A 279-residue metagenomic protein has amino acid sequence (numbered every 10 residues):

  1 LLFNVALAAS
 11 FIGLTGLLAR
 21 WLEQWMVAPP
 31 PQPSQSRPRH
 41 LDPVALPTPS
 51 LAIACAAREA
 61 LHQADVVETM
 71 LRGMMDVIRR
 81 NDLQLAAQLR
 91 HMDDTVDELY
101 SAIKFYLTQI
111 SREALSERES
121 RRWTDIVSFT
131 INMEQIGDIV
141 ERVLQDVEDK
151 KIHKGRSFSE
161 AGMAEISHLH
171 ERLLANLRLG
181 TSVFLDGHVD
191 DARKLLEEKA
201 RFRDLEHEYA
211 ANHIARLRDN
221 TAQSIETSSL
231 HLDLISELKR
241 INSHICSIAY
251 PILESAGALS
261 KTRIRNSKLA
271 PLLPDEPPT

Functional and structural regions predicted by a protein language model:
F3-T279: Cytosolic, long alpha-helical scaffolding segments
